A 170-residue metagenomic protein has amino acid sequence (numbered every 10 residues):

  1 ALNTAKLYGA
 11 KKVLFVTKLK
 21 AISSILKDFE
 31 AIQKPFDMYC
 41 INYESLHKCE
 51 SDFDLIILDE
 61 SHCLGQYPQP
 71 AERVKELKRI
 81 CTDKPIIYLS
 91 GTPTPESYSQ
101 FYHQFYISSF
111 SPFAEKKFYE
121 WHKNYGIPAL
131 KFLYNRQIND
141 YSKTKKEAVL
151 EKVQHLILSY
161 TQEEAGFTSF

Functional and structural regions predicted by a protein language model:
L2-N3, Y8-F29, E96-Q100: Conserved Walker A/P-loop ATP-binding site and its immediately adjacent core in helicase/helicase-like ATPase domains
L2-T4, D28-A31, F53, P70-V74 (+1 more regions): Short, glycine/charged-enriched secondary-structure capping and boundary segments
K12, D37, P85: Residues at the starts of beta-strands that form the adenosine-phosphate
L14, M38, L55-I56: Hydrophobic "anchor" residues on beta-strands that sit immediately upstream of conserved functional sites
I32-K48: Inter-Walker segment of RecA-like/P-loop motor cores
L55, R73-E164: Conserved P-loop NTPase motor "coupling/switch" region that bridges the ATPase
D59-E60: Walker B catalytic acidic pair
C63-P68, P95-E96: Catalytic P-loop NTPase motifs of RecA-like helicase/translocase cores
